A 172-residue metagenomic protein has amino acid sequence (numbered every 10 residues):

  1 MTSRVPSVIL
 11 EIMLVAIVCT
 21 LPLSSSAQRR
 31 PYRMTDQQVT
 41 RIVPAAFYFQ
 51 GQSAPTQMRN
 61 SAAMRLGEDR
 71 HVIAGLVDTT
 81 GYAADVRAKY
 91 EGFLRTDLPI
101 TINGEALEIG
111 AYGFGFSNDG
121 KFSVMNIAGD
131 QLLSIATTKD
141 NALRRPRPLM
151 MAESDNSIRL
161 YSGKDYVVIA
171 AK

Functional and structural regions predicted by a protein language model:
M1-S7: N-terminal secretory signal peptides that target proteins for export/translocation
L10-L21: Bacterial N-terminal signal peptides
I17-C19, T56, V86, A106 (+3 more regions): A generic structural signal for short, solvent-exposed coil/turn residues that cap or connect secondary-structure
S25-D85, L133-K172: Primarily secretory-pathway and cell-envelope proteins
T79-I127: Mid-length scaffold segments of soluble, non-membrane domains
A128-L132: Structural secondary-structure boundary motif
